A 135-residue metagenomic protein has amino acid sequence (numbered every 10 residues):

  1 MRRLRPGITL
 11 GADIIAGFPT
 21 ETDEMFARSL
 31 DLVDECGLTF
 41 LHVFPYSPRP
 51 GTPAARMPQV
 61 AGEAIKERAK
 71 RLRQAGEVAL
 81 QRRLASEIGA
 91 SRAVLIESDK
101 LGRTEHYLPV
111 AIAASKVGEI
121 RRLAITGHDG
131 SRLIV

Functional and structural regions predicted by a protein language model:
M1-T52, R71-A79: Conserved C-terminal portion of the radical SAM core fold that forms the substrate/S-adenosylmethionine-binding
P48, R56-V135: Terminal RNA-binding accessory module
